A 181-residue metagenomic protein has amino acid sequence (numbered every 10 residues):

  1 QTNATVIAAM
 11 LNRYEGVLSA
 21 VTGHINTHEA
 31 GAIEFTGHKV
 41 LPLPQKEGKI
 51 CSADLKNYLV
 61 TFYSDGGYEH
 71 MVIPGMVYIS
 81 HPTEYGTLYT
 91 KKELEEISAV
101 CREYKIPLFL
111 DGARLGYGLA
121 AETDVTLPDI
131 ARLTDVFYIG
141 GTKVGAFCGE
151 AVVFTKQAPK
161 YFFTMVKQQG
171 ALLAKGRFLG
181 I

Functional and structural regions predicted by a protein language model:
Q1-V17, N26-G31: Conserved beta-loop-alpha segment that forms the PLP phosphate-binding cup at the N-terminus of a helix
V17, V40-L41, L108-L110: Hydrophobic beta-strand scaffold residues
T22-I25, Q169: Short glycine-enriched loops at secondary-structure junctions
G37-G75, I79-P82, Y89-E96: PLP-dependent aminotransferase-class I/II
K46-E47, P74-G75, S80-H81, L88 (+2 more regions): Active-site C-terminal subdomain of aminotransferase-like
T83, R114-G116, K143: Active-site-proximal loop/turn and secondary-structure-junction residues that shape catalytic pockets, frequently
Y89-A121: Catalytic PLP-binding core of fold-type I/II PLP enzymes
